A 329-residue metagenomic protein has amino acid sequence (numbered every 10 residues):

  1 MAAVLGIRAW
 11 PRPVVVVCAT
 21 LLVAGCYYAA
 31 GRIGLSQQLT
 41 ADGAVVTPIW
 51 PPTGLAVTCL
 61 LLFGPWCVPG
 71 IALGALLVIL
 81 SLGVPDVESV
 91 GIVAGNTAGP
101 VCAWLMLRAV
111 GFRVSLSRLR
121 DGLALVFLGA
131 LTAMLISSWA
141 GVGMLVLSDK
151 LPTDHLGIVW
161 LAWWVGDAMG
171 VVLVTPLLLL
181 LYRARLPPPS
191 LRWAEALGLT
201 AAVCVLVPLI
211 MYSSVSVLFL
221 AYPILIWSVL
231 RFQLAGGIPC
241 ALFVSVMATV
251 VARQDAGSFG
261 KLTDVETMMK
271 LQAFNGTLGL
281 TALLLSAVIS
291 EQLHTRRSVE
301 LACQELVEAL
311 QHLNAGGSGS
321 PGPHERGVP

Functional and structural regions predicted by a protein language model:
M1-P48, G54-K150, T175-A184, P188-F243 (+1 more regions): Short helix-perturbing small/polar motifs within transmembrane alpha-helices
V87, D255-G257, E300-L301, L313 (+1 more regions): Short alpha-helix boundary/capping motifs
G99, A162-V174: Alpha-helical transmembrane segments that form the membrane-embedded catalytic/substrate-binding core of multi-pass
L151-L161: Active-site-proximal inter-transmembrane loops
L285-V288, Q292-V299, C303-L306, L310-L313: Heptad-repeat alpha-helical coiled-coil signal-transmission segments
L310-P329: Cytosolic, intrinsically disordered low-complexity tails and loops of eukaryotic multi-pass membrane proteins
